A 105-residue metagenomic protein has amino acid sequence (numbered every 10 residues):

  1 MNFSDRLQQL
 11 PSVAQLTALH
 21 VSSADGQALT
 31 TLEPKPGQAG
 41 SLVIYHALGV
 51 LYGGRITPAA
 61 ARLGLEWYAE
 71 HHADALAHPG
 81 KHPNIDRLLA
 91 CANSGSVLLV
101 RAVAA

Functional and structural regions predicted by a protein language model:
M1-S4, G64: N-terminal secretory/membrane-targeting helices
F3, A28, L32, V43-A47 (+3 more regions): N-terminal, charged low-complexity regulatory/assembly segments
F3-Q27: Short, charge-rich, low-complexity alpha-helical interaction segments
Q9, G37, S41, T57 (+1 more regions): Intrinsic-disorder-associated interaction segments
L10-L16, G54, S94-L98: Surface-exposed polar/charged interaction patches
H20-I56: Amphipathic alpha-helical interaction modules
R55-L63: Short, charged, surface-exposed loops that flank catalytic or proteolytic processing sites
R62-A105: Short, compact, well-ordered microdomains
